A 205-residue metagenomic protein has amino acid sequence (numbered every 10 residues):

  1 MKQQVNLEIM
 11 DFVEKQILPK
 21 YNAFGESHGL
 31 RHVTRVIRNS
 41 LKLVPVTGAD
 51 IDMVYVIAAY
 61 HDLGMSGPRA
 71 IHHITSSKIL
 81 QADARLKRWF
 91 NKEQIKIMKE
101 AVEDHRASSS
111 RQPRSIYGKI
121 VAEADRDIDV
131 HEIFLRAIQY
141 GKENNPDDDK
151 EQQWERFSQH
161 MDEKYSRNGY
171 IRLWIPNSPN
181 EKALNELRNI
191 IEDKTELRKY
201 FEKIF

Functional and structural regions predicted by a protein language model:
M1-P19: Short alpha-helical hairpin
Q3-Q4, N22-T47, Y60, S109-F205: Divalent metal-dependent phosphate-bond-processing catalytic cores, especially two-metal-ion Mg2+/Mn2+ enzymes that act
D11-E14, L30-R38, D52, I57: Short amphipathic alpha-helical segments
V36-I37, I71-L86: An active-site-proximal "capping" alpha-helix that borders the catalytic cofactor pocket
I51-P68, H72, S76, I97-R106: His-Asp-centered metal-binding catalytic motifs of divalent-metal-dependent phosphohydrolases/nucleases
L86-F90, S108-Q112: Short helix-to-loop capping/linker segments positioned immediately adjacent to catalytic or ligand/cofactor-binding
N91, I95-K96: Membrane-interface starts of transmembrane alpha-helices
